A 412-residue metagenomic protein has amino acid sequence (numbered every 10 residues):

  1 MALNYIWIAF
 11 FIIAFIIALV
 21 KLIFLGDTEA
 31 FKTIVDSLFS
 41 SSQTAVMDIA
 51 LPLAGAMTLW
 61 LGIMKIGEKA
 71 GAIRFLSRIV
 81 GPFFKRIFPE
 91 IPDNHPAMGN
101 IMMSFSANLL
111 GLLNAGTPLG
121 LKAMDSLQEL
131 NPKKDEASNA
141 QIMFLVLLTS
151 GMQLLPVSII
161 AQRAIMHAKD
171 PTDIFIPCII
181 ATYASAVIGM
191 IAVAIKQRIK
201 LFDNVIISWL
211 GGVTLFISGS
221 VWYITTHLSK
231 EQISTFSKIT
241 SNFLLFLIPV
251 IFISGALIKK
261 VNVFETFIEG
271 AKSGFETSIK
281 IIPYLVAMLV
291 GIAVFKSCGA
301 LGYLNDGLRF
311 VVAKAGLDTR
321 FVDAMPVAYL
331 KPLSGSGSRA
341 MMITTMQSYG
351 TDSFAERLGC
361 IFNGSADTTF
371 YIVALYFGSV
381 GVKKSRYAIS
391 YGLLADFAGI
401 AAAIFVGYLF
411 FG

Functional and structural regions predicted by a protein language model:
M1-G55, A164-F295, K314-A315, Y387-G412: Signature of multi-pass transmembrane helix bundles
Y5, T33, H95, M102 (+7 more regions): Hydrophobic alpha-helical context, especially transmembrane and signal-peptide helices
I6, P92, I101-M103, M143-V146 (+5 more regions): Residue-level signal for the start and early helices of compact helical domains
W7, V20, M64-E68, A72 (+18 more regions): Charge-rich, low-complexity amphipathic helices in intrinsically disordered tails/linkers adjacent to domains
A30-E129, K259-S348: Membrane-embedded alpha-helical segments and adjacent helix-loop junctions characteristic of multi-pass solute
F39, M98, D135-S138, F246-L247 (+2 more regions): Short hydrophobic/aromatic segments of transmembrane alpha-helices and their interfaces
L61, H95, A137-A140, N242 (+7 more regions): Sparse, context-dependent recognition of short Cys/His-centered cofactor- or disulfide-binding micro-motifs
A115-G116, A123-A164, A168-I199, M325-G412: C-terminal transmembrane helix pair
